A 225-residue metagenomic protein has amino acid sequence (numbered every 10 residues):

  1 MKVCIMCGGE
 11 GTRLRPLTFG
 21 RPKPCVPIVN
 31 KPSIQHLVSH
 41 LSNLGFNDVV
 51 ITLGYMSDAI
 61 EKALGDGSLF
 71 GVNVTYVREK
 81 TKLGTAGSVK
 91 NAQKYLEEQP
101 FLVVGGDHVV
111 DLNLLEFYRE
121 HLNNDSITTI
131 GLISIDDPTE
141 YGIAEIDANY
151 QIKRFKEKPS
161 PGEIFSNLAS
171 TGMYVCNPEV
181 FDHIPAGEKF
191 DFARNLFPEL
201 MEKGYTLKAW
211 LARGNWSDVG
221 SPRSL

Functional and structural regions predicted by a protein language model:
M1-D58: N-terminal glycine-rich phosphate-binding loop and ensuing alpha1 helix
K2, N47-V49, N73, I127-T128 (+1 more regions): Residues at the starts of beta-strands that form the adenosine-phosphate
I5, I51, V103, T128-G131 (+1 more regions): Structural beta-sheet core signal
C25, A144-I146, F197, A209: A structural signal for short hydrophobic beta-strand segments in well-ordered beta-sheet cores
S33-H36, S88-N91, L196: Well-ordered alpha-helical segments embedded in enzymatic catalytic cores
F46, P100-L102, V109, L115-L122 (+2 more regions): Catalytic-core segments of class I nucleotidyltransferases/pyrophosphorylases that form NMP-activated intermediates
E61-K62, D66-A148, H183-P185: Conserved beta-loop-beta/alpha segment of the NTase-like Rossmann-fold superfamily that binds/positions NTPs
